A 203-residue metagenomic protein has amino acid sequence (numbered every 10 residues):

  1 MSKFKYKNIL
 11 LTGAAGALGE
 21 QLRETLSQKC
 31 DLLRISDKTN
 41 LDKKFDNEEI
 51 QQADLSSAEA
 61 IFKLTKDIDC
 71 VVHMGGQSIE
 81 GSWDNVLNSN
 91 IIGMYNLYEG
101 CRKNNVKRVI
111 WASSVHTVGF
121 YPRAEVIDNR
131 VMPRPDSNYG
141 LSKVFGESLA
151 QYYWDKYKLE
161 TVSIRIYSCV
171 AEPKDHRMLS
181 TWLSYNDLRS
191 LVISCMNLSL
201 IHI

Functional and structural regions predicted by a protein language model:
I9-Q28: N-terminal Rossmann NAD(P)H-binding glycine-rich loop of SDR-like oxidoreductase domains
D31-D42: Conserved glycine-rich Rossmann-like NAD(P)H-binding loop of the short-chain dehydrogenase/reductase
D42, A53-S89: NAD(P)H-binding glycine-rich loop region in Rossmannoid oxidoreductase-like domains and their noncatalytic homologs
S56, N85-N96, L141-V144, L183: Glycine-rich NAD(P)-binding loop of the Rossmann-fold in SDR/ketoreductase-type enzymes
N88, P122-T161: Catalytic helix-loop patch of NAD(P)-dependent Rossmann-fold dehydrogenases
N96-R134: Conserved Rossmann-fold NAD(P)-dependent oxidoreductase catalytic core, especially the SDR/UDP-sugar
V162-S163, H176-C195: Substrate-positioning beta->alpha
I201-I203: Conserved small/polar residues in nucleotide/adenosyl-binding loops
